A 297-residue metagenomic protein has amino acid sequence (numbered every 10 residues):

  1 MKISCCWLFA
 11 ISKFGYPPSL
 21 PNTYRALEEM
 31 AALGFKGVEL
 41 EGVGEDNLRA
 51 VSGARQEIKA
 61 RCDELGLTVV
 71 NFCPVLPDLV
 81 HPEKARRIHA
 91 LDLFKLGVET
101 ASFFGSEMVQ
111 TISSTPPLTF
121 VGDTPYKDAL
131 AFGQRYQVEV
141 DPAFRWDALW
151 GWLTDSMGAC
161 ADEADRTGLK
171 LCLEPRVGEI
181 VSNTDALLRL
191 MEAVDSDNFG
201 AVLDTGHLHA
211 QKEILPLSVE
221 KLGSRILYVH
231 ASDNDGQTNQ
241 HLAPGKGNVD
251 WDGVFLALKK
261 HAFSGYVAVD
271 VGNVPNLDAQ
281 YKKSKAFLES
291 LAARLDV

Functional and structural regions predicted by a protein language model:
M1-M108, L118-T119, W150, T154 (+6 more regions): N-terminal pre-domain/capping segments
L8-S12, E41-V43, P74-P77, S114-P116 (+4 more regions): Active-site beta-loop-alpha junctions enriched in small/polar residues
L20, G37-V38, E64, V69-F72 (+1 more regions): Acidic/histidine-rich catalytic cores of soluble enzymes
F35, A101-S106, I226, A231 (+1 more regions): A structural motif
Q56-I58, I88-A90, K127-D128, R189-M191 (+3 more regions): Short, hinge-like loop/turn segments at secondary-structure boundaries
L67, S106, L169, H261-G265: A short helix->loop->beta-strand "cap" motif at the edges of active sites that frequently abuts
P117-Y136: Aromatic- and acidic-residue-enriched segments that line the glycan-binding/catalytic groove of carbohydrate-active
V249-K259: A short, acidic, amphipathic alpha-helical segment used as a generic capping/interface helix at domain edges
